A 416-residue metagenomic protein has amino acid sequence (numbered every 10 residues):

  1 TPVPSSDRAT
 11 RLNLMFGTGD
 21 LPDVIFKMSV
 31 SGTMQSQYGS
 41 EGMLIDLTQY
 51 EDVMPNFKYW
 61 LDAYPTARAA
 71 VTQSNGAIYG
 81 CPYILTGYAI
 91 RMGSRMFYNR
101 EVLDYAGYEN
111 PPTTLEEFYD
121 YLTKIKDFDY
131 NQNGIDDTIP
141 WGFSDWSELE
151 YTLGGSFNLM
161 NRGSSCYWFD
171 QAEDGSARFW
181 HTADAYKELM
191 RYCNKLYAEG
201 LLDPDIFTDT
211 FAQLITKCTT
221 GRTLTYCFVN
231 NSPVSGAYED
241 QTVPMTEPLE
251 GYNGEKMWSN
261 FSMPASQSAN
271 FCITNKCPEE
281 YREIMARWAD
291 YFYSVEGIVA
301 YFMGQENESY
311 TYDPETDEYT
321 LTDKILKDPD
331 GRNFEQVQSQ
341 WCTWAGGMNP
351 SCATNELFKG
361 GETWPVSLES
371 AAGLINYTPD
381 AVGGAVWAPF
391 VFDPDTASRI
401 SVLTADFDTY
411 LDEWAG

Functional and structural regions predicted by a protein language model:
V3-Q73, D104-N110, D127, L149 (+4 more regions): Extracytoplasmic "Venus flytrap"/periplasmic binding protein-like
L12, Q35, C193, L411-G416: Generic hydrophobic alpha-helical segments
T33-S94, L149-E188, C193, E239-P264 (+1 more regions): Hinge/lid segment of periplasmic solute-binding proteins
T48, S74-E150, F169-K217, Y226 (+1 more regions): Helix-loop-helix "hinge/cap" segment bordering the ligand-binding cleft or interdomain interface
Y50, A63-Y64, A70-V71, E280-Y281 (+2 more regions): Residue-level recognition of alpha-helix termini/interfacial anchor residues
T182-Y186, S259, R282, A397-T404: Amphipathic, non-membrane alpha-helical segments in soluble helical-bundle scaffolds
G221-E335, P365-E369: Structured mid-domain segments that build the active-site/substrate or prosthetic-cofactor binding neighborhood
G297-W414: Conserved small-residue motifs centered on glycine
